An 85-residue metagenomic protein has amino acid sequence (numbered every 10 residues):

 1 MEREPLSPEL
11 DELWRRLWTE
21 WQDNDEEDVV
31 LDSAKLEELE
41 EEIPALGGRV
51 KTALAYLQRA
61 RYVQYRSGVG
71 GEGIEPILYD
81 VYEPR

Functional and structural regions predicted by a protein language model:
M1-D25: Short alpha-helical segments that sit at the start of domains
M1-E2, L39, I43, P84-R85: Short intrinsically disordered terminal tails
N24-E41: Short acidic, hydrophobic short linear motifs in intrinsically disordered regions
P44-R59: Short amphipathic alpha-helical interaction segments
Q58-V69: A short, conserved structural fragment
G68-R85: Short, cationic-aromatic polyanion-contact patches
